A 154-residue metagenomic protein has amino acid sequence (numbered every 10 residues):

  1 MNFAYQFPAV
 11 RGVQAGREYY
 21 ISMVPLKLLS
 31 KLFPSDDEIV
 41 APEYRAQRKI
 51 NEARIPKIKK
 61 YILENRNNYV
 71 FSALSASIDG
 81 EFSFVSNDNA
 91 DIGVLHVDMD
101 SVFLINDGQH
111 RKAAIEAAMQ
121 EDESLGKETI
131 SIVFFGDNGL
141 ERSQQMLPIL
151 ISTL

Functional and structural regions predicted by a protein language model:
M1-F71, D79-N87, I92-H96, S101: N-terminal extension/subdomain marker
R66-A76, G80-L154: Basic- and aromatic-enriched surface patches that contact anionic nucleotides/nucleic acids
